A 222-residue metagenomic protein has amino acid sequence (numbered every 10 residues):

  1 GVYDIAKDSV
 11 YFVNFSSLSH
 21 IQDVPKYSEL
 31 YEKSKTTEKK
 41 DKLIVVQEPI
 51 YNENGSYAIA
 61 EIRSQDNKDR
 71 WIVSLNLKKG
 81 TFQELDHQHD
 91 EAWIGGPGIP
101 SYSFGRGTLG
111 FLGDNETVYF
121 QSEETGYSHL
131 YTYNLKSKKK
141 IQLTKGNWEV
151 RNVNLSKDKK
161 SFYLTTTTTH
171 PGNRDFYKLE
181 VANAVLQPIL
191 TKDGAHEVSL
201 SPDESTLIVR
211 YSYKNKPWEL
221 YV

Functional and structural regions predicted by a protein language model:
G1-V222: Beta-propeller folds
